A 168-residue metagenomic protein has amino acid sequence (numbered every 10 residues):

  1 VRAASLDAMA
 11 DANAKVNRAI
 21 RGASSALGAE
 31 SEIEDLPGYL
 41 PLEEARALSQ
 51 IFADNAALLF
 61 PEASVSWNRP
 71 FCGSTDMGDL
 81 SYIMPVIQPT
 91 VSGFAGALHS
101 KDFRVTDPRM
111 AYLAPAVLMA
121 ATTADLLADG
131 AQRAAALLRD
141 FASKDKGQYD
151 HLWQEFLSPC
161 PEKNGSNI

Functional and structural regions predicted by a protein language model:
V1-I168: Metal-dependent amide/peptide-bond hydrolase catalytic core, centered on the "pita-bread" metallohydrolase fold
